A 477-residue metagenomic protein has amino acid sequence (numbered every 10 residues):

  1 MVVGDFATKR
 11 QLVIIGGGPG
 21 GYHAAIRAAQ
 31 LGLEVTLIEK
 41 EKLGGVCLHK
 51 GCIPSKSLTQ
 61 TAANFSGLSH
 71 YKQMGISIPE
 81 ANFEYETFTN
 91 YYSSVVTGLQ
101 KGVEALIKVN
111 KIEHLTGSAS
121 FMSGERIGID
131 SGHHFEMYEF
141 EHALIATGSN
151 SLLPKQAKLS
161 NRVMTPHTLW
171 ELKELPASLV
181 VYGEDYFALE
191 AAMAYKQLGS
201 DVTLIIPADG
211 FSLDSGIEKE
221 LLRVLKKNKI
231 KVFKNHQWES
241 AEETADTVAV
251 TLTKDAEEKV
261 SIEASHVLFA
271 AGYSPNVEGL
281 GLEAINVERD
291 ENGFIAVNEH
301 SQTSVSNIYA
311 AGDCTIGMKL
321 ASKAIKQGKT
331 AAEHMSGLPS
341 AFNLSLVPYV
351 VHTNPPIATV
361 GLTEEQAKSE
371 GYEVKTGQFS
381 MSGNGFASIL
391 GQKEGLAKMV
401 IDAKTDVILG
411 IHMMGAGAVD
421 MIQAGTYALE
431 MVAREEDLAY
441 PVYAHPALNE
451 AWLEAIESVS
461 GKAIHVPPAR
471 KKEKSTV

Functional and structural regions predicted by a protein language model:
V2-R10, H49-K50, P54-M137, D214-E239 (+3 more regions): N-terminal Rossmann-like dinucleotide/flavin-binding domain of flavoprotein oxidoreductases that bind FAD/FMN
T8, I15-G20, R27-E41, I53 (+4 more regions): Flexible, glycine-rich terminal cap/loop adjacent to redox cofactors in electron-transfer oxidoreductases
V13-I15, A119, Y138-G148, Y182 (+2 more regions): Short hydrophobic core segments
A29-L48, S200-F211: Glycine-rich FAD pyrophosphate-binding loop
C52, I145-I205, K231, E283-I285 (+2 more regions): Glycine-rich dinucleotide-binding loop and its adjacent helix/turn
P79, E113-T116, S120-H133, L198-E299 (+2 more regions): A Rossmann-like FAD-binding core segment of flavoenzymes
S94-Q100, E104, W170-E171, P176-V180 (+4 more regions): Rossmann-like dinucleotide-binding cores of NAD(P)H-dependent redox enzymes
S160-L175, S261-M335: FAD-site-proximal beta/loop scaffold in flavoenzymes
